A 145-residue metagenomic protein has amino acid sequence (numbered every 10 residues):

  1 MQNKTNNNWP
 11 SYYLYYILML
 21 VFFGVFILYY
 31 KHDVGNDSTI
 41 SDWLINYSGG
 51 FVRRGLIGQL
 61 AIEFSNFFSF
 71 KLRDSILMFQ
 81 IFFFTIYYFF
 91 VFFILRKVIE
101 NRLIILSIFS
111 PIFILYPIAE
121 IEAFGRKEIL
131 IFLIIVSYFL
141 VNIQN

Functional and structural regions predicted by a protein language model:
M1-F23, I99-I104: Start-transfer (signal-anchor) and selected internal transmembrane alpha helices of multi-pass inner/ER membrane
F26-S41, S48-L60: Extracytoplasmic catalytic/substrate-binding loops of multi-pass membrane glycan-assembly enzymes
S38-W43, L72, L115-Y116: Short linear interaction motifs
S48-F82: Short hydrophobic/aromatic helix or loop-helix immediately within or flanking a transmembrane segment in polytopic
G55, L106-L133: Aromatic- and kink-enriched transmembrane "portal" helix at the membrane-lumen/periplasm boundary that abuts
M78-E100, V136-L140: Transmembrane-helix motifs of polytopic, lipid-linked glycan transferases
F92-I114: Transmembrane-helix signature of polytopic, membrane-embedded enzymes that assemble or transfer cell-envelope glycans
I129-Q144: Specific aromatic-rich, kink-prone transmembrane helix
